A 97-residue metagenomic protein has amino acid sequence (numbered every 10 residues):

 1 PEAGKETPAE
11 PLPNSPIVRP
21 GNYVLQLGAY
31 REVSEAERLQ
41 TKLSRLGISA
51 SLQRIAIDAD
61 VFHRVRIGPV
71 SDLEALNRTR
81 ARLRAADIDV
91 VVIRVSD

Functional and structural regions predicted by a protein language model:
P1-A3: Juxtamembrane proline-rich low-complexity "stalk" or linker regions positioned immediately after a signal peptide
E6, E10-G21, R31-D97: Extracytoplasmic
G28: Conserved beta3-strand ATP-binding lysine motif
